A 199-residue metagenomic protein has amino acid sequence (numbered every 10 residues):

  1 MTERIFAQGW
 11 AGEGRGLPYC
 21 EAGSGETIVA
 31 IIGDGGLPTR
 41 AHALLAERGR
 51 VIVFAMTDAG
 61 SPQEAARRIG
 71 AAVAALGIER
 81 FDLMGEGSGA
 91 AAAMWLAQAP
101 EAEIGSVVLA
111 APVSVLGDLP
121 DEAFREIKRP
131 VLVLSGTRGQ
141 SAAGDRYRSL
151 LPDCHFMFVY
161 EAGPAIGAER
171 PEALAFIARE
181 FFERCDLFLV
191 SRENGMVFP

Functional and structural regions predicted by a protein language model:
M1-G16: N-terminal cap/lid segment of alpha/beta-hydrolase-fold proteins
E13-G60: Conserved HGGG/HGGXW glycine-rich cap/lid loop of the alpha/beta-hydrolase fold
A43, L132-A162: Conserved loop-alpha-helix segment in the C-terminal half of the alpha/beta-hydrolase fold that carries the catalytic
A55-A59, V113, A162-G163: Short beta-to-alpha linker loops that shape the active-site pocket of alpha/beta-hydrolase fold enzymes
E64-F81: Conserved acidic catalytic loop of the alpha/beta-hydrolase fold
E79-V115: Conserved hydrolase catalytic core segment
V113-A123, R138-A142: Active-site nucleophile elbow and catalytic-triad environment of alpha/beta-hydrolase enzymes
C154-P199: Catalytic active-site module of serine/aspartate enzymes centered on a nucleophile-bearing elbow/loop
